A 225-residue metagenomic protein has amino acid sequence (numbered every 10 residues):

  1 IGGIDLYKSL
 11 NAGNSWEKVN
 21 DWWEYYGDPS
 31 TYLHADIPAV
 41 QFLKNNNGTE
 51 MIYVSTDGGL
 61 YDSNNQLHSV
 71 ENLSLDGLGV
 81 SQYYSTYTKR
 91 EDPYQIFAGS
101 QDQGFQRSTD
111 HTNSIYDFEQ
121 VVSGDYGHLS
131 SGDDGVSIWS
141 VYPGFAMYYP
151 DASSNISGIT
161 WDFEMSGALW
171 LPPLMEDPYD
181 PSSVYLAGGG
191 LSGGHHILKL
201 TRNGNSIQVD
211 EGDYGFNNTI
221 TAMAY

Functional and structural regions predicted by a protein language model:
I1-Y225: Beta-propeller blade termini and top-face loops
